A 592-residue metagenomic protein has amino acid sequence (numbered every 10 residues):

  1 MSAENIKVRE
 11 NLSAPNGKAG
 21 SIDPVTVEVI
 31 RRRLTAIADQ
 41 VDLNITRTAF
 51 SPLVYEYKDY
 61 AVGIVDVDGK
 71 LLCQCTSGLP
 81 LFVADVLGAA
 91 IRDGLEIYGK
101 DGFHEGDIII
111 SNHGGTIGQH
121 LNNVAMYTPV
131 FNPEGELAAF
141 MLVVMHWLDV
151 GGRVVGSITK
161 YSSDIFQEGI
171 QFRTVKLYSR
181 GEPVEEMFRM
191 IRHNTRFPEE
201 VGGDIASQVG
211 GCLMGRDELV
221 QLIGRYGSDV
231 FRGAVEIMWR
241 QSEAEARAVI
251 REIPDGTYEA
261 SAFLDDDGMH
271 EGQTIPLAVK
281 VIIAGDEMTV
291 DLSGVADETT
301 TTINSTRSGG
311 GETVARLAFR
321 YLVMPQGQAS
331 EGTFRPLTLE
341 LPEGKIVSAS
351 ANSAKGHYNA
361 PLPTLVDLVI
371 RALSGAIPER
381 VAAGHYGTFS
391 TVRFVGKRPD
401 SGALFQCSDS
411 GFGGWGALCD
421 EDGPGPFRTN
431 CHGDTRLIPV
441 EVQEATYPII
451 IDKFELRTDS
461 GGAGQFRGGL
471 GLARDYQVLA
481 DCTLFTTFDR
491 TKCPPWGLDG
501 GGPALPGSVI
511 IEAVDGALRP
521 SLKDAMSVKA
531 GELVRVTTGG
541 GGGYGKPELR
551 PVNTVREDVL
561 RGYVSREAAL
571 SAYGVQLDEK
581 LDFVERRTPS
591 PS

Functional and structural regions predicted by a protein language model:
N5-E105, H113-P133, L137-S592: Glycine/proline-enriched, intrinsically flexible loops and inter-domain linkers
I108: Glycine-rich phosphate-binding loop of nucleotide-binding enzymes
